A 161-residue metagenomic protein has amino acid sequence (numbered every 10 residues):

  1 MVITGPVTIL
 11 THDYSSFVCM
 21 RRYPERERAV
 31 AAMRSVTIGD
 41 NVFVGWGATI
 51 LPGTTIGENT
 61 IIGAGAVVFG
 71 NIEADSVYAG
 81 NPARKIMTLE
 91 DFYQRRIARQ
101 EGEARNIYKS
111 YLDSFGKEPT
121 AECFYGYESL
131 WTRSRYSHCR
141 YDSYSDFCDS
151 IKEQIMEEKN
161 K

Functional and structural regions predicted by a protein language model:
M1-T55, P82, M87-E90: Flexible, glycine/small-residue-enriched loop-and-beta-strand segment within the central core of proteins
G5, A64, A74: Residues that flank catalytic or metal-binding motifs in active/ligand-binding sites
C19-M20, T60, Q94: Short secondary-structure boundary/hinge segments and terminal tails
W46-I61, A66-G70: Beta-rich strand-turn-strand
N71-D75, G102-A104: Short arginine-rich
A74, A79, D91: Catalytic binding pocket for nucleotide-activated donors in carbohydrate/polymer assembly enzymes
A83-K161: Terminal amphipathic alpha-helical/low-complexity segments used for targeting or macromolecular assembly
